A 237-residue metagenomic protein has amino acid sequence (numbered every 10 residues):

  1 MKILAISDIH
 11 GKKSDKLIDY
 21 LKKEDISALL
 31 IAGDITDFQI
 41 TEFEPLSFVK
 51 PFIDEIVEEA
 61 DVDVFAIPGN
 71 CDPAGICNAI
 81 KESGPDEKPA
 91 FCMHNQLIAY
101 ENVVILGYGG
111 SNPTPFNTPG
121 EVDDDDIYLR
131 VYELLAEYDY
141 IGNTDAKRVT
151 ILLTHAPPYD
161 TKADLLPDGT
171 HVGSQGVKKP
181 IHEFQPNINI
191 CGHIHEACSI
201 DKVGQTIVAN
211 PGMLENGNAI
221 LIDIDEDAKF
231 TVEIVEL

Functional and structural regions predicted by a protein language model:
M1-L4, L97-G107, D145-I151, K202-I207 (+1 more regions): Beta-strand-turn-beta hairpins that frame and shape the catalytic cleft of phosphate-ester-processing enzymes
A5-D8, L29-D34, V64-N70, F91-H94 (+4 more regions): Active-site neighborhood of phospho(di)ester-bond hydrolases with catalytic His/Asp-centered motifs
A5-G11, I40-P45, L165-G169, P186: Short, flexible loop segments at the rims of nucleotide/cofactor-binding pockets, characterized by
K13-Y100: Core catalytic region of metal-dependent phosphoesterases/phosphodiesterases, especially metallo-beta-lactamase-like
K22-E24, D54-D61, T144-A146, I181-F184 (+1 more regions): Short, conserved loop/helix-junction motifs that constitute active-site signature segments in enzyme catalytic cores
D72-V172: Conserved catalytic scaffold of divalent metal-dependent phosphoesterases
D160, L165-E226: Conserved beta-sheet core of the metallophosphoesterase superfamily
V232-L237: Short, solvent-exposed aromatic-acidic interface loops
